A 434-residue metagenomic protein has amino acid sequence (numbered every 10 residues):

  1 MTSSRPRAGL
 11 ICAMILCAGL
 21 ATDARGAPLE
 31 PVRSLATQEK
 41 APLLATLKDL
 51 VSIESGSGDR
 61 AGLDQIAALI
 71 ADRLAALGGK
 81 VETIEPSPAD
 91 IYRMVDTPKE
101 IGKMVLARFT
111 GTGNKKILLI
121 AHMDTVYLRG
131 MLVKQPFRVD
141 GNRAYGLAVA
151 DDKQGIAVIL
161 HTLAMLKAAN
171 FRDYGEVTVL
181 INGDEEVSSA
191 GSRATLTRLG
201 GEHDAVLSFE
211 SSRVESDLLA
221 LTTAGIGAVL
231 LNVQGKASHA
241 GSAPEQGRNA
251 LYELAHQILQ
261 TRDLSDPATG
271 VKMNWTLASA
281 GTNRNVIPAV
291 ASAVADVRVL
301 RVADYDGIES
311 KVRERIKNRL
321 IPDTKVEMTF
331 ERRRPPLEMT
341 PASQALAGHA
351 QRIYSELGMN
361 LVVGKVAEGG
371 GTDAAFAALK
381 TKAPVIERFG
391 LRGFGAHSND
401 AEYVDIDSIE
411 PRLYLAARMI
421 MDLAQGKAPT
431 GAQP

Functional and structural regions predicted by a protein language model:
M1-I11: Bacterial N-terminal signal peptides that target proteins for export
G9-G19: Bacterial N-terminal signal peptides
L20-G26: Sec/Tat signal peptide C-region and signal peptidase I cleavage site
A27-L147, A168-R172: Acidic/His- and Gly-rich active-site-bordering loop/insert found across diverse amide/peptide-bond hydrolases
A27-P31, Q38, S55, R73 (+4 more regions): Metal-dependent amide/peptide-bond hydrolase catalytic core, centered on the "pita-bread" metallohydrolase fold
D124-D140, L207, A220-N232, R352: Acidic-glycine-rich active-site phosphate/pyrophosphate-binding loop
Q135-V149, G235-A237, G358, H397-S398: Glycine/charged-rich beta-loop-alpha catalytic/anionic-binding loops adjacent to active sites
A144-A224, D266, A424, A428-Q433: Acidic/histidine-rich catalytic neighborhood of metal-dependent amide-processing enzymes
